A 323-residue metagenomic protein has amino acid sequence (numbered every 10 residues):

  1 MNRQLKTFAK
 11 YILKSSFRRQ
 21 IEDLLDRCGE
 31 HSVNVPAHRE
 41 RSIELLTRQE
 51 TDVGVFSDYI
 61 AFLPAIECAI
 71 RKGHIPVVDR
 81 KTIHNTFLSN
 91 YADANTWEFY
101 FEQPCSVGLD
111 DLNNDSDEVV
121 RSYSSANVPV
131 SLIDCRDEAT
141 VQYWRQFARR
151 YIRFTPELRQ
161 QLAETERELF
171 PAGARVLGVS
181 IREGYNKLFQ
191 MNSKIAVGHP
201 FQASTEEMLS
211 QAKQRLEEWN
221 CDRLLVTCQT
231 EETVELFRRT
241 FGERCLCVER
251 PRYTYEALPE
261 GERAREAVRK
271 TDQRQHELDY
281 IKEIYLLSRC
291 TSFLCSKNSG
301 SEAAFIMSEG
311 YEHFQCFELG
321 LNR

Functional and structural regions predicted by a protein language model:
M1-K14: Boundary detector for helix-to-coil junctions that initiate low-complexity/charged tails
F17-L209, K213, E218-W219, R223 (+1 more regions): Secretory-pathway glycan-assembly enzymes, especially type II membrane glycosyltransferases that use nucleotide-sugar
T51-D52, L188-A203, Y255-E277: Short, flexible/disordered intra-domain loops and linkers
L63, Y280-N322: A donor-sugar binding/catalytic signature common to diverse glycosyltransferases and related nucleotide-sugar
D79-K81, T227, C247-P251, C316-L319: Conserved beta-strand termini and adjacent loop/short-helix elements that scaffold enzyme active sites in alpha/beta
L88, E235-F237, A304-I306: Short glycine-/acidic-enriched loop or helix-start segments at secondary-structure transitions that form or flank
S180-K187, L216-T271: Catalytic donor nucleotide-activated moiety binding site of glycosyltransferases and closely related
S210-A212, H276-K282: A short, acidic, amphipathic alpha-helical segment used as a generic capping/interface helix at domain edges
